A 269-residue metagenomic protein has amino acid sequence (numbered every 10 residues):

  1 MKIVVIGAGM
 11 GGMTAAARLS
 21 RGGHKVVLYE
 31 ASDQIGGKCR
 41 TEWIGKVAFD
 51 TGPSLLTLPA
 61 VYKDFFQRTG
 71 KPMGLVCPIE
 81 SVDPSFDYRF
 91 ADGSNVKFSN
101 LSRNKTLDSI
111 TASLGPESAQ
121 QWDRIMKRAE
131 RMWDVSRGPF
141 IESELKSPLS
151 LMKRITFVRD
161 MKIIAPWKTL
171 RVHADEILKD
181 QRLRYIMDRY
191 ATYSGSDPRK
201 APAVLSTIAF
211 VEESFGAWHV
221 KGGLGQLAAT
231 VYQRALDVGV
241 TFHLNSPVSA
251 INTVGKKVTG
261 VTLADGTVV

Functional and structural regions predicted by a protein language model:
M1-V135: N-terminal glycine-rich phosphate/pyrophosphate-binding loop and immediately adjacent elements
A8, T14, V61, K105 (+6 more regions): Generic recognition of stable, solvent-exposed alpha-helical segments in well-folded globular domains
D50-P53, R199, W218-G222: Alpha-helix capping and helix-loop boundary segments enriched in small/acidic/polar residues
E80, Y185-I186, L244, L263: General beta-strand structural signal in soluble alpha/beta enzymes
A91-P202: Rossmann-like flavin
T207-V258, T262-A264: Helical element adjacent to the flavin cofactor pocket in flavoenzyme catalytic cores
D265-V269: Short, intrinsically disordered, charge-balanced linker/junction segments flanking boundaries in proteins
